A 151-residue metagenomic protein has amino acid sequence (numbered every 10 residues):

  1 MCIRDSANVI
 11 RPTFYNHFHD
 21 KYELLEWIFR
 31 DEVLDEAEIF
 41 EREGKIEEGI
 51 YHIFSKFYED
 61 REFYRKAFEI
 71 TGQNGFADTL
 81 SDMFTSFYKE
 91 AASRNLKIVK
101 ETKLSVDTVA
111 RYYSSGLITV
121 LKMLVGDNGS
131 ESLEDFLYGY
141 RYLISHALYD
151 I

Functional and structural regions predicted by a protein language model:
M1-D5: Conserved small/polar residues in nucleotide/adenosyl-binding loops
N8-F18, L117: Short hydrophobic/aromatic patch on the recognition helix
F14, K21, L25-F29: Amphipathic alpha-helical segments enriched in hydrophobic/aromatic and basic residues that form the DNA-contacting
I28-D35, D60, Y64, F87-N95 (+2 more regions): A short secondary-structure junction motif
I28-H52, Y64-K66: Amphipathic alpha-helical linker/stalk segments
E47-E62, R111, E134: Amphipathic alpha-helical segments that line or abut small-molecule/effector binding pockets and mediate allosteric
Q73-I98, L104-T119: Amphipathic alpha-helical packing segments from all-alpha helical-bundle domains
T119, M123-I151: C-terminal peripheral helix-coil segments that are non-catalytic and often amphipathic
